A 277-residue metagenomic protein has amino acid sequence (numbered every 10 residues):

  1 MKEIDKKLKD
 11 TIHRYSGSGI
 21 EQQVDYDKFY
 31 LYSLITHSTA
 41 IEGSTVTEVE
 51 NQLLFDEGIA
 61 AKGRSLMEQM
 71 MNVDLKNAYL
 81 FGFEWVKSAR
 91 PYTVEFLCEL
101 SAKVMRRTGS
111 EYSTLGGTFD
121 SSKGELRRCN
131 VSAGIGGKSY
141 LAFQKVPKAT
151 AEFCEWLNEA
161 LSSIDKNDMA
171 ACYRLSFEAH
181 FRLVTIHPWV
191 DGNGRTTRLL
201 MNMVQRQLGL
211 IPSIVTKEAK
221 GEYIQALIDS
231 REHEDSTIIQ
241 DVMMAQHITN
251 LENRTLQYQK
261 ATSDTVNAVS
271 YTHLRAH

Functional and structural regions predicted by a protein language model:
M1-D191, R195-R275: FIC/Doc superfamily catalytic core
